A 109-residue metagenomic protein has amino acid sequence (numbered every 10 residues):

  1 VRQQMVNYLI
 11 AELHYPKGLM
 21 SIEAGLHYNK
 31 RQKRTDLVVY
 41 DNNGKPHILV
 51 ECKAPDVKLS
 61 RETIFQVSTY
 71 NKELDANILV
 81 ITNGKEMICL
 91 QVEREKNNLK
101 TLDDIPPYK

Functional and structural regions predicted by a protein language model:
V1-I78, K85-K109: A short, conserved, highly charged catalytic patch centered on acidic carboxylates
